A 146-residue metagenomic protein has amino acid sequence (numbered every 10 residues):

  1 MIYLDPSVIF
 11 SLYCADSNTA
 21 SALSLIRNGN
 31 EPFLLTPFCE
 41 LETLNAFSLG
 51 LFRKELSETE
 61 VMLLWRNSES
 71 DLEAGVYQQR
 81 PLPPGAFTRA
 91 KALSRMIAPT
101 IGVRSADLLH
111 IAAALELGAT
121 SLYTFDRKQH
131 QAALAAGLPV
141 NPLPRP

Functional and structural regions predicted by a protein language model:
M1, S70, I111-P146: Acidic, PIN/NYN-like endoribonuclease modules and their adjacent C-terminal/linker elements
M1-E42, G50-L63: Short, well-structured N-terminal submotif of metal-dependent ribonuclease cores
I9, C39, A86, H110 (+1 more regions): Alpha-helix capping/helix-boundary segments
S21, E42, R89, Q131-A133: Phosphate- and divalent-cation-binding pockets in alpha/beta enzyme and binding domains that engage nucleotide-derived
N30-F33, Q78, E116-L122: Short active-site oxyanion
G50-R53, D71, T100: Change "in soluble alpha/beta enzymes" to "in soluble alpha/beta proteins
W65, E69, E73-A98, L108: Acidic catalytic patch
